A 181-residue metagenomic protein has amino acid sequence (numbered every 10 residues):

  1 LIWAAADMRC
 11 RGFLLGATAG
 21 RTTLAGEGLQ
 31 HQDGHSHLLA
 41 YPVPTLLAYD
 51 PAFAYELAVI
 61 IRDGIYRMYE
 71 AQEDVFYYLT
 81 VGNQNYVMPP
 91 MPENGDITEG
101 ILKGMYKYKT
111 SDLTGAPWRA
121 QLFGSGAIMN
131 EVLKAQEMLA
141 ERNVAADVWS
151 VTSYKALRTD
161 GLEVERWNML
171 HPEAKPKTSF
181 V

Functional and structural regions predicted by a protein language model:
L1-A6: Long, structured ligand/cofactor-binding scaffold of large enzymes
G12, T18, T22-H31, Y41 (+3 more regions): Thiamine diphosphate
S36-L39: Two-metal-ion acidic nuclease core segments, chiefly of the RNase H-like superfamily
F53: Ferredoxin-type iron-sulfur electron-transfer modules in oxidoreductases and energy-metabolism complexes
